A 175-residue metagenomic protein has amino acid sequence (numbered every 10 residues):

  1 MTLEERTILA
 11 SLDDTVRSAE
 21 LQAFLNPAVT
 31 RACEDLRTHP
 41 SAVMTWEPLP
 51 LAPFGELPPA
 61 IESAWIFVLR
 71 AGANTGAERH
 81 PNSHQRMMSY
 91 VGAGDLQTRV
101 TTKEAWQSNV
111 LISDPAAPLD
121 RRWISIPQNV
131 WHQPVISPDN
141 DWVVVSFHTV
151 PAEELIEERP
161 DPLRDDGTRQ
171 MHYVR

Functional and structural regions predicted by a protein language model:
M1-A60: A short, N-terminal "cap"/entry segment at the start of jelly-roll beta-barrel domains of the cupin/DSBH fold
F54-P58, T75-P81, M87-M88, V135-S137: Short histidine-centered beta-strand/loop micro-motifs that create catalytic or ligand/metal-coordination sites
A60-I61, A71-N74, G92-D95: Short, charged/polar surface micro-motifs in flexible loops or helix N-caps
A64-I66, D141-W142: Structural motif
W65-R86, I126-Q128: Conserved short histidine dyad/triad with adjacent acidic residue
P81-E104: Glycine- and acidic-residue-biased ligand/ion/polar-headgroup-sensing regions
T102-L119, Q133-R175: Double-stranded beta-helix
